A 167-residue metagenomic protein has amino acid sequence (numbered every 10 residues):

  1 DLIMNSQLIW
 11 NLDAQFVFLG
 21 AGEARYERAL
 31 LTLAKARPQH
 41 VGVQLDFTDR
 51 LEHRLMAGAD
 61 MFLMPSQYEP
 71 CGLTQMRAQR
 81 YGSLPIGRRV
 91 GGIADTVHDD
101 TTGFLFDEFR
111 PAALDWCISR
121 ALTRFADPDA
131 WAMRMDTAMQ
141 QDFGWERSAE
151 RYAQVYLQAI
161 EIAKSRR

Functional and structural regions predicted by a protein language model:
W10-R54: Nucleotide-activated donor-binding/catalytic signature segment of Leloir-type glycosyltransferases, i.e., the conserved
D49-G58, H98, A113-D115: Short acidic alpha-helix that forms the nucleotide-activated donor recognition element in Leloir-type transferases
A57-P70: Acidic donor-binding loop of glycosyltransferase active sites
E69-G72, Q79: Short glycine/acidic-rich beta->alpha loop that forms part of the nucleotide-sugar donor binding site in diverse
G72-Q75, I93: Short glycine/serine-rich donor-binding loops of glycosyltransferases
L84-R88: Short hydrophobic beta-strand element within catalytic cores of glycosyltransferases and related nucleotide-activated
A94-L122, P128-M133: Change "using UDP/GDP/dTDP sugars" to "using nucleotide sugars
A126-Q154: A charged, aromatic-enriched C-terminal amphipathic alpha-helix characteristic of glycosyltransferases across folds
